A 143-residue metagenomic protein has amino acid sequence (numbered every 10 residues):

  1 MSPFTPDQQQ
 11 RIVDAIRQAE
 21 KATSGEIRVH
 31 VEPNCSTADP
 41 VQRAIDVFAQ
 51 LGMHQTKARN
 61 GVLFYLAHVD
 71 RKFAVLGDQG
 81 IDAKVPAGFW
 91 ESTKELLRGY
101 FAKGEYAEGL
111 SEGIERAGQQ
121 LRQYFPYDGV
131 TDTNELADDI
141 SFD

Functional and structural regions predicted by a protein language model:
M1-D143: A structural boundary signal for the start of the first folded domain, especially the loop/turn and N-capping region
